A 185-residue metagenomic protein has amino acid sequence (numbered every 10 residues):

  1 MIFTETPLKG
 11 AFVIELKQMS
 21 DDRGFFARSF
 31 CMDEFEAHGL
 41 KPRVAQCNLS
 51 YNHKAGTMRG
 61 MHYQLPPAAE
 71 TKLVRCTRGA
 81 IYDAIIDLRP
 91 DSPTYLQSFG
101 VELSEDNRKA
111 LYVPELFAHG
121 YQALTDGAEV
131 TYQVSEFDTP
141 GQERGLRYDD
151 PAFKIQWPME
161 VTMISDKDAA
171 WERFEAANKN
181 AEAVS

Functional and structural regions predicted by a protein language model:
M1-D106, T125-G127, V134-S185: Non-catalytic, conserved peripheral segments adjacent to functional cores
A84, L111, H119-L124: Short beta-strand His + acidic residue motifs that chelate non-heme Fe in jelly-roll/DSBH and cupin folds
